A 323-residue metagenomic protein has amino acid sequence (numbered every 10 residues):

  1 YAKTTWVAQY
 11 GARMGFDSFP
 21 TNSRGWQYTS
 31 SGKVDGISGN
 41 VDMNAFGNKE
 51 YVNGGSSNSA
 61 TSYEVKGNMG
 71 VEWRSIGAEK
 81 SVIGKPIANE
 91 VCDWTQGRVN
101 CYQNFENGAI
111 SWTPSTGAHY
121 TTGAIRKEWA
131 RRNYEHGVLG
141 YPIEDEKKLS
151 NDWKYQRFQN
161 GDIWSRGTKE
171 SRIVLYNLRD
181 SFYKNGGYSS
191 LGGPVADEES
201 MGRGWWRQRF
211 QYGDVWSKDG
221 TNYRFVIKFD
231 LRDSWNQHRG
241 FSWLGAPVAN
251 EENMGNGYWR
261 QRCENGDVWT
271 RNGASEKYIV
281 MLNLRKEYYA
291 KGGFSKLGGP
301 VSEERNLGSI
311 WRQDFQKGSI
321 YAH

Functional and structural regions predicted by a protein language model:
A2-A60: Functionally critical loop-and-helix segments that line ligand-binding/catalytic clefts of soluble enzyme domains
N58-H323: Extended, compositionally biased repeat/scaffold regions that form elongated interaction surfaces
